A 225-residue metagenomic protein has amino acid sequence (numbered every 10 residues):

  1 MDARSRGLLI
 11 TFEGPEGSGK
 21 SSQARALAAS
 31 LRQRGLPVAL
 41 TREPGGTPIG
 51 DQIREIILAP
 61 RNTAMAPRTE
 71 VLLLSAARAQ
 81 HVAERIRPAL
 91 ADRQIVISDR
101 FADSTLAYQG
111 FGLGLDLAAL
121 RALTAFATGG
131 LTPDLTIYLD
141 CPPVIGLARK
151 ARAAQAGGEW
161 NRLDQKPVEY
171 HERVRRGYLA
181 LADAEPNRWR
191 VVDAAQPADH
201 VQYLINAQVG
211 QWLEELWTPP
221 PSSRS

Functional and structural regions predicted by a protein language model:
M1-L9: Extreme N-terminal, non-catalytic leader segments that precede Walker-type/kinase nucleotide-binding cores
D2-A3, A26-A28, V144-S225: NTP-dependent small-molecule kinase module
F12: Hydrophobic anchor at the beta1->P-loop junction of P-loop NTPases
G17: Walker A (P-loop) phosphate-binding loop of P-loop NTPases
K20: Conserved lysine of the Walker
Q23: Hydrophobic positions on the alpha1 helix immediately C-terminal to the Walker A/P-loop
R34-T128, L204: ATP-dependent small-molecule kinase phosphotransfer cores that center on conserved nucleotide phosphate-binding segments
T105-R176: A glycine- and Lys/Arg-enriched "phosphate-lid" helix/loop adjacent to the NTP-binding pocket of small-molecule kinases
